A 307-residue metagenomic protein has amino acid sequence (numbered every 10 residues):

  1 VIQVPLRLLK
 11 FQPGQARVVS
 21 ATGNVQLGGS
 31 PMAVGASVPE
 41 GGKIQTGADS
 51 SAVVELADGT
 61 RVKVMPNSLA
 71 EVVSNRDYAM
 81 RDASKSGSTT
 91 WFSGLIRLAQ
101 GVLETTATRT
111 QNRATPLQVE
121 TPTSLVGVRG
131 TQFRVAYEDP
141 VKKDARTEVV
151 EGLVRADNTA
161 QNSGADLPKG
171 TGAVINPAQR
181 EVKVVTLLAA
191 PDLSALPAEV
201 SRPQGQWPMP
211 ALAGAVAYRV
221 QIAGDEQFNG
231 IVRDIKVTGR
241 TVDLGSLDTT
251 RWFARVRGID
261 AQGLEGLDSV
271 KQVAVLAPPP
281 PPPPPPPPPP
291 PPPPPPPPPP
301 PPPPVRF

Functional and structural regions predicted by a protein language model:
V1-K43, L56-P203, P304-R306: Flexible, surface-exposed loop/linker segments and immediately adjacent secondary-structure boundaries
V19-T22, L212-A217: Short proline/glycine-enriched turn/loop motifs at strand-loop junctions of beta-rich domains
G28, Q221-D225, I259: Predominantly extracellular/luminal cell-surface or secreted proteins
P203-G214: Conserved aromatic anchor
I231-T238: Short beta-strand segments within Ig-like beta-sandwich modules, predominantly Fibronectin type-III
L244-W252: Surface-exposed, short loops/turns at beta-strand junctions within beta-sandwich domains
A261-P278: Extracellular fibronectin type III
